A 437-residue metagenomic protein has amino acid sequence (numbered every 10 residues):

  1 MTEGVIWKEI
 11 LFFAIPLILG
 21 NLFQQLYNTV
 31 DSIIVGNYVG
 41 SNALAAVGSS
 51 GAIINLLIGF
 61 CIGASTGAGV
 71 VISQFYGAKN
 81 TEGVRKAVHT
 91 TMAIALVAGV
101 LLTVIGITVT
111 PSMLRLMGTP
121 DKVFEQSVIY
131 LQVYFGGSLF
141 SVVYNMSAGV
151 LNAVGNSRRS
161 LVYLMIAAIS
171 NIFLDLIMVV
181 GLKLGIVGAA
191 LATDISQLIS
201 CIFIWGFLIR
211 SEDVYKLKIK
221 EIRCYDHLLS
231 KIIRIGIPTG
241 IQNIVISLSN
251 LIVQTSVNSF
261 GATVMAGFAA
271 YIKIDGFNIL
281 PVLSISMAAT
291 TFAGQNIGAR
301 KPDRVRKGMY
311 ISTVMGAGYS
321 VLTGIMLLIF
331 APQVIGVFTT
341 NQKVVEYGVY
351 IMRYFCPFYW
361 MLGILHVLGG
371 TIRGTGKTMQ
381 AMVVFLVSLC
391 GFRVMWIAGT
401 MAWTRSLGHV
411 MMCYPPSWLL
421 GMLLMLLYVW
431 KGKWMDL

Functional and structural regions predicted by a protein language model:
M1-A14, I72-G137, G181-I237, A293-F358 (+1 more regions): Short alpha-helical transmembrane segments in multi-pass integral membrane proteins
I15, D31, A68-G69, V109-T110 (+11 more regions): Hydrophobic/aromatic residues in alpha-helical transmembrane segments
L17-V70, Y134-S141, F203, S230-Q295 (+5 more regions): Transmembrane helix-bundle signature of multi-pass secondary active exporters and lipid flippases
T29, Y38-S41, F75-A78, A153-V154 (+5 more regions): Helix-loop interface residues and adjacent transmembrane-helix termini in multi-pass membrane transporters, primarily
L44-V104, S141-S160, G267-A331, L362-F385: Small-residue-rich hydrophobic transmembrane alpha-helices
L56-G59, N171-D175, C201-W205, F277-L280 (+3 more regions): Hydrophobic transmembrane alpha-helices of multi-pass small-molecule transporters
S65, Y134-N152, S160-A168, A189-I202 (+4 more regions): Short runs within selected transmembrane alpha-helices of multi-pass transporters and secretion channels
